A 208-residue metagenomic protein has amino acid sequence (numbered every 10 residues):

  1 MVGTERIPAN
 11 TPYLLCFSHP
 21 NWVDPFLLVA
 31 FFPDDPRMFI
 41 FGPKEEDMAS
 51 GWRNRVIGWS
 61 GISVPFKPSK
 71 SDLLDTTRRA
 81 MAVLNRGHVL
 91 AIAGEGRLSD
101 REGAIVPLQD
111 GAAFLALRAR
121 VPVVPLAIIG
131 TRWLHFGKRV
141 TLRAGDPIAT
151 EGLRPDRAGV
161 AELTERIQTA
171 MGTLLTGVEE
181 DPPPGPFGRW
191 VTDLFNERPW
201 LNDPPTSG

Functional and structural regions predicted by a protein language model:
G3: Short phosphate-coordinating micro-motif centered on Lys-Gly-acidic
P8-K70: Catalytic core of membrane glycerolipid acyltransferases/transacylases, capturing the structured, soluble-facing
L74-G208: Non-catalytic C-terminal accessory region of glycerolipid acyltransferases and related lyso-lipid remodeling enzymes
